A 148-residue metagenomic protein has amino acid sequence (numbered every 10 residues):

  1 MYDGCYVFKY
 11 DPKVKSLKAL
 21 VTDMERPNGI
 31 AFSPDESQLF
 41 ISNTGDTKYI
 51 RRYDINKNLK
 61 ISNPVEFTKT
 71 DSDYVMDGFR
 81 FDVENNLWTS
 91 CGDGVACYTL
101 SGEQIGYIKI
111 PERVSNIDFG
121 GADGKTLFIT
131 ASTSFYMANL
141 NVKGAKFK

Functional and structural regions predicted by a protein language model:
M1-Y6, A19-Q38, T70-G92, P111-K125: Beta-rich, blade/repeat-based domains predominating in secreted/periplasmic proteins but also intracellular
Y2-G4, T47-Y49, I61: A detector of repeated loop/turn-to-beta-strand junctions in beta-rich toroidal repeat architectures
C5-F8, Y49-R51, G94-A96, S134: A short loop-to-beta-strand structural motif that recurs across blades of beta-propeller domains
Y10-V14, E84, A96-K109, S115-A122 (+2 more regions): Flexible "stalk/tail and boundary" regions
K15-T22, N63-K69, E103-I108: A short beta-strand motif characteristic of beta-propeller blades
T44-G45, G92, A122, S132 (+1 more regions): Short loop/turn segments immediately following the C-termini of beta-strands
R52-K60, N139-F147: Short loop/turn segments immediately following beta-strands, especially the blade-tip and inter-blade linker loops
D54-V75, F79-D82, L100: A beta-strand-loop signature enriched in Asp, Gly, Thr, and Trp that corresponds to the sialidase/neuraminidase Asp-box
